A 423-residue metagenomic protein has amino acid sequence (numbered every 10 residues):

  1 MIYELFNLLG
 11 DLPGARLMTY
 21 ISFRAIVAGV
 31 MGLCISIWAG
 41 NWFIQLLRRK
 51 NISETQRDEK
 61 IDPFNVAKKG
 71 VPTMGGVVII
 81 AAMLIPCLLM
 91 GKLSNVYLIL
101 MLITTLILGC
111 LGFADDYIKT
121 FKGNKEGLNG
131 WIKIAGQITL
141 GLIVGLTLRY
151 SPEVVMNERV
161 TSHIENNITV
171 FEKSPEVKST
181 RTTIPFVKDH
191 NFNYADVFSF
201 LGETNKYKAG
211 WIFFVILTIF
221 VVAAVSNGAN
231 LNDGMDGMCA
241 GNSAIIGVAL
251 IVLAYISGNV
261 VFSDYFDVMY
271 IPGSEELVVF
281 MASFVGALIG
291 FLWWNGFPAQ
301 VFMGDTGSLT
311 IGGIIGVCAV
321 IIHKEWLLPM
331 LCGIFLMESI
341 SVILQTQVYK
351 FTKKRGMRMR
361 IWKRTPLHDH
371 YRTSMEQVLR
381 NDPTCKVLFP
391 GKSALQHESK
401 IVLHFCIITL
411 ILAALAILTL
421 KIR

Functional and structural regions predicted by a protein language model:
I2-I44, A81-C110, Q137-T182, F213-R423: Alpha-helical transmembrane segments
M18, K69, P185-G210, V268-V278: Short aromatic-rich membrane-water interface segments that cap or initiate transmembrane helices in multi-pass membrane
N41-E59: Membrane-interface helix-loop junction between the first two transmembrane segments
K50-I52, G123, T306, K353: Juxtamembrane helix-loop transition segments at the membrane interface in multi-pass membrane proteins
R57-V71, K125-I132, G136: Juxtamembrane helix-capping/reentrant segments at transmembrane boundaries
E59-K68, G123, S199-Y207, D264-P272 (+1 more regions): Short juxtamembrane and helix-loop transition motifs at transmembrane-helix boundaries in membrane proteins
